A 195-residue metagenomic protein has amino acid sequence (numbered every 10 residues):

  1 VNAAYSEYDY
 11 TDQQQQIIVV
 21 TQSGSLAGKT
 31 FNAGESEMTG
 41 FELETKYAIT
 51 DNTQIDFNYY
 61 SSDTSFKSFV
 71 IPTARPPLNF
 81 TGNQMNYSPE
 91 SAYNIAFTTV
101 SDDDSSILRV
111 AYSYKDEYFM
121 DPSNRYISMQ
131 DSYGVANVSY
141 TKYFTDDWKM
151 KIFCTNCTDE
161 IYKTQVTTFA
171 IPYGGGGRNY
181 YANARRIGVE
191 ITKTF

Functional and structural regions predicted by a protein language model:
N2-D9, S25-S123: Gram-negative outer-membrane beta-barrel transporters
Q14, S65, I161-Y162: Activation segment
Q15-F31, P76-F80, I171-G177: Surface-exposed loop/turn segments flanking beta-strands in extracellular/periplasmic regions
Q16, P72, V166-T168: Short, glycine/charged-enriched secondary-structure capping and boundary segments
E37, P89-S91, S132, D146 (+1 more regions): Residue-level preference for beta-strand/loop junctions
A92-T99, A136-Y140, V189-I191: Feature captures outer-membrane beta-barrel proteins of Gram-negative bacteria and organelles
S113-M120, T141-F195: C-terminal beta-signal and adjacent terminal beta-strands/loops of Gram-negative outer-membrane beta-barrel proteins
R125-I127, T168: Short glycine-enriched, charge-decorated loop/helix-capping segments at active-site entrances that position
